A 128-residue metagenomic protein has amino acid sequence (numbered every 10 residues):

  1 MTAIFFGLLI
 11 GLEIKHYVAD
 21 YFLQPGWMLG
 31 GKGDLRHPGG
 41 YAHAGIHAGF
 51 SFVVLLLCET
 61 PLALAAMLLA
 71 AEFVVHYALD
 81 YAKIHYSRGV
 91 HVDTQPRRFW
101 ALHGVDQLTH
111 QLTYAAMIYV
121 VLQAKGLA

Functional and structural regions predicted by a protein language model:
M1-A128: Hydrophobic alpha-helical transmembrane segments
